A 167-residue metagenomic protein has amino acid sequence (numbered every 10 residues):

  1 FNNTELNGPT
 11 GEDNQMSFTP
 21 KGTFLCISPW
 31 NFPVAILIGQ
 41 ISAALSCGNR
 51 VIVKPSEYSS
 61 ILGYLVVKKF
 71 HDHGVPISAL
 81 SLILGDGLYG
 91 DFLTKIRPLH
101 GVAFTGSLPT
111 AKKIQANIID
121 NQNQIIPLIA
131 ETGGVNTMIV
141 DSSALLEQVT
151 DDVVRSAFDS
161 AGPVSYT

Functional and structural regions predicted by a protein language model:
F1-L37, I41, V75, A79-L80: N-terminal Rossmann NAD(P)-binding subdomain characteristic of aldehyde/semialdehyde dehydrogenases
N7-G11, G85-Y89, T110: Short acidic loop-to-helix transition motifs that present clustered carboxylates
N14, S81-H100: A structured beta-alpha segment of the ubiquitous adenosine-cofactor-binding alpha/beta core
G39-G90, N123: PLP-dependent aminotransferase-like
S42, G101-T105: Periplasmic-binding protein-like
V53, L82, F104-G106, L128-E131: General beta-strand structural signal in soluble alpha/beta enzymes
D72-P76, I96, G101, P109-Y166: ALDH superfamily catalytic-core signature
